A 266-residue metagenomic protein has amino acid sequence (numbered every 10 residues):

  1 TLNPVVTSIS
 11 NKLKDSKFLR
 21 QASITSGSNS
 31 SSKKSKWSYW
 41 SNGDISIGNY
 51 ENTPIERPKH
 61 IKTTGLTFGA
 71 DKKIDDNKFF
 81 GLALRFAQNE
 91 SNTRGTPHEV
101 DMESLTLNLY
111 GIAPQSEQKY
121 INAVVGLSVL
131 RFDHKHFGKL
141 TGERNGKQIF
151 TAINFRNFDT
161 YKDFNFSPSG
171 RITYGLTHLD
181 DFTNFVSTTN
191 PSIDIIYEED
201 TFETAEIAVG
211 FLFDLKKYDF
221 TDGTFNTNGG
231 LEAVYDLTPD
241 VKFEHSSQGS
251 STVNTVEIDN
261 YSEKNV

Functional and structural regions predicted by a protein language model:
T1-W37, T224: Outer-membrane beta-barrel biogenesis signature
K34-V266: Membrane translocator/pore-forming domains, dominated by Gram-negative outer-membrane beta-barrels
